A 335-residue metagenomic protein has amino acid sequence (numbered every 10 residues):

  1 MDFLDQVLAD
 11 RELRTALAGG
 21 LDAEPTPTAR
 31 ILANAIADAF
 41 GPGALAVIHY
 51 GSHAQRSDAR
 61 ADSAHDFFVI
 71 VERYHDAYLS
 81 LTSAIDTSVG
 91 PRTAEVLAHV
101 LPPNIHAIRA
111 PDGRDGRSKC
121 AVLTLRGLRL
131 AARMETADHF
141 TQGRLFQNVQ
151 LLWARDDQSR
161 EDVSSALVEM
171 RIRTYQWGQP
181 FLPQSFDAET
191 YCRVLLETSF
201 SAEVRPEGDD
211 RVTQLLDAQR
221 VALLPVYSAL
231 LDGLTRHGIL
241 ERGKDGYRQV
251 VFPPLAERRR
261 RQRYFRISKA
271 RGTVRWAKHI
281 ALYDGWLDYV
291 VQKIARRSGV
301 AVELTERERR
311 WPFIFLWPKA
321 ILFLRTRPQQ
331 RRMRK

Functional and structural regions predicted by a protein language model:
M1-A39, G43, I48, A54-D62 (+1 more regions): Catalytic core of pol beta-like nucleotidyltransferases
I70: Short hydrophobic/aromatic beta-strand micro-patches that form the beta-sheet surface supporting nucleotide- or nucleic
